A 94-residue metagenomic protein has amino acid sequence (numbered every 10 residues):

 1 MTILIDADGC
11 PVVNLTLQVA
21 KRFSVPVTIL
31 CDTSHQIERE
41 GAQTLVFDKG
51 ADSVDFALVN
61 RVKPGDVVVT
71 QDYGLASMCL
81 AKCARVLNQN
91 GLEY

Functional and structural regions predicted by a protein language model:
T2-Y94: Nuclease catalytic cores that cleave nucleic-acid phosphodiester bonds, predominantly acidic two-metal-ion
